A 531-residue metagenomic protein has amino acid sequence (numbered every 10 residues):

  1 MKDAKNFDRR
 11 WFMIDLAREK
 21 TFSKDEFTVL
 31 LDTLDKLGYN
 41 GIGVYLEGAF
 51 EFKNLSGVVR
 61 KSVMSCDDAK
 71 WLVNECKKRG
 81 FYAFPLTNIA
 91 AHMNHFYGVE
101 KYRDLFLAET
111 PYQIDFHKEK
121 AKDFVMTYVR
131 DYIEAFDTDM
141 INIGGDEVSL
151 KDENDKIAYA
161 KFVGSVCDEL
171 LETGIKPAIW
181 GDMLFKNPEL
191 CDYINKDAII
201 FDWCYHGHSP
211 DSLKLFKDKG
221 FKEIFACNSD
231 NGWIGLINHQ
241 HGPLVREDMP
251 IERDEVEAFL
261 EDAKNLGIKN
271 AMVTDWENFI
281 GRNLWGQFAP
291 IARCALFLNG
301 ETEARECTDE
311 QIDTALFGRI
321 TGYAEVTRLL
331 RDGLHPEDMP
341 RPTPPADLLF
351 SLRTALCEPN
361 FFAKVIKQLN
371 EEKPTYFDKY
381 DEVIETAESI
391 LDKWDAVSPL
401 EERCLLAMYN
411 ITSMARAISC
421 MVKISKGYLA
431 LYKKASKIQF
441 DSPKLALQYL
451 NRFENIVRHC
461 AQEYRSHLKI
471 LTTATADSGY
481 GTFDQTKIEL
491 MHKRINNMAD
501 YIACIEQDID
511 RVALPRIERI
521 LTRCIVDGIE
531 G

Functional and structural regions predicted by a protein language model:
M1-T173, A178, F225-N228, G242 (+2 more regions): Feature activates predominantly on carbohydrate-active enzymes
S23-T28, D32, W71-N74, G80 (+4 more regions): Substrate-binding groove of N-acetylhexosamine-processing glycoside hydrolases
